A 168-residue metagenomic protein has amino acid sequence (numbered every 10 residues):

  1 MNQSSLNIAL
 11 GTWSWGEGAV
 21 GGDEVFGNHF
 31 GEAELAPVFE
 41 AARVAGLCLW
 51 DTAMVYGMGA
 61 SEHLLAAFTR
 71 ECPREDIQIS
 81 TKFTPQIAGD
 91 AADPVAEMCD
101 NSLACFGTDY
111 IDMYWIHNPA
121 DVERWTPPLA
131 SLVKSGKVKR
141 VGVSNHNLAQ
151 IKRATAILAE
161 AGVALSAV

Functional and structural regions predicted by a protein language model:
M1-I77, K134: N-terminal binding-site loop/beta-alpha segment at the start of enzyme catalytic domains that lines or forms
L10, T52, T81, M113-I116 (+1 more regions): Conserved beta-strand positions
S14-E17, Y56, P85-I87, H117-A120 (+1 more regions): Feature marks short, surface-exposed loop/turn motifs that line or immediately flank catalytic pockets and channel
A19-A33, F83-D93, N118: Active-site mouth loops of central-metabolism enzymes
E40, G89-V168: Glycine/proline-rich, positively charged, aromatic-decorated active-site loop/lid region on the catalytic face
S80-T81, V168: Short internal beta-strands
